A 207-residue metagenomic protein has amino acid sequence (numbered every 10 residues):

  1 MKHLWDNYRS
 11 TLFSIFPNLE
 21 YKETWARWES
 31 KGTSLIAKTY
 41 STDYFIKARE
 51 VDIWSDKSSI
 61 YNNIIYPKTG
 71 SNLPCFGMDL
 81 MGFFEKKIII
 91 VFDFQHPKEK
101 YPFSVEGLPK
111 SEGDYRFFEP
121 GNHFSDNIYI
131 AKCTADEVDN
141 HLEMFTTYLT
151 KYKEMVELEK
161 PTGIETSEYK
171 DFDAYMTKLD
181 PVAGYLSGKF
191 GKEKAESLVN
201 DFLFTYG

Functional and structural regions predicted by a protein language model:
M1, W5, T134, V138-F145 (+3 more regions): Intrinsic-disorder-associated interaction segments
M1-F76, E85: Short Lys/Arg-enriched alpha/beta "domain-start" segment
D6, D43, D52, D56 (+8 more regions): Acidic-enriched, low-complexity/disordered segments with a strong bias for Aspartate over Glutamate
E23-K31, T39-T42, R116, I164-T177: Extended interaction regions within the primary functional domain
S59-S167: Extended, non-transmembrane interaction/recognition domains
K151, L158-G207: Alpha-helical oligomerization segments
